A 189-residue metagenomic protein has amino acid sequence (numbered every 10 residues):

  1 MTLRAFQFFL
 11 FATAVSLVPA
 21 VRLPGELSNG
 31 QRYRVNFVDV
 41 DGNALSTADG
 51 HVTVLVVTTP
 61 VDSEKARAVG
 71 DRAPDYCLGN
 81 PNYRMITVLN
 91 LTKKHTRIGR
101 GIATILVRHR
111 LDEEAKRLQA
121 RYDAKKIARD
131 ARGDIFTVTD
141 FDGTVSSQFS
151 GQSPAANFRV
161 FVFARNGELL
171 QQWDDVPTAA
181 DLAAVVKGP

Functional and structural regions predicted by a protein language model:
M1-L3: N-terminal secretory signal peptides that target proteins for export/translocation
Q7-L17: Bacterial N-terminal signal peptides
L17-R32, Y122-I127: N-proximal helix/coil linker or "cap" segments that precede and/or mark the start of modular domains
R34-V52, P60: A short beta-strand-turn-helix
D49, D130-D134, T139-T178: Thiol/disulfide oxidoreductase modules built on the thioredoxin-like
S63-D130: Structural microenvironment flanking redox-active thiols in thiol-disulfide oxidoreductases
P177-P189: A short, polar/charged loop-to-alpha-helix boundary motif
